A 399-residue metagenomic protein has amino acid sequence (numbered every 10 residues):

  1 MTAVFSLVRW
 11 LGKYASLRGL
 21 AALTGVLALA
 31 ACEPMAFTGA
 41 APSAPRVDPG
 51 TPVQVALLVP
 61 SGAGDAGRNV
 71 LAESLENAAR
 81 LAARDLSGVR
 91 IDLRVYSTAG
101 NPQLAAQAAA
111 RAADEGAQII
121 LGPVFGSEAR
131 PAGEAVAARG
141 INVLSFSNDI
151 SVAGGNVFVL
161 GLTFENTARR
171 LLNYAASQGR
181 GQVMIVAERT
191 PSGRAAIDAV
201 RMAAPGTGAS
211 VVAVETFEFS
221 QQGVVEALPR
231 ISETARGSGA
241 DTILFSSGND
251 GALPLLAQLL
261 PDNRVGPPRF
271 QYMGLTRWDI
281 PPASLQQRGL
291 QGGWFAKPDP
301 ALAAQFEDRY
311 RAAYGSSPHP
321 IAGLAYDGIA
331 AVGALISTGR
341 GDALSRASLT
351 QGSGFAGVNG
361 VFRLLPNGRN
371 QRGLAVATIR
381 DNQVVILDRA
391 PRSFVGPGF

Functional and structural regions predicted by a protein language model:
A28-A31: C-terminal motif of bacterial Sec signal peptides marking the signal peptidase cleavage site
E33-A36: Bacterial signal peptide processing site
G39-A78, Y96, I321: Extracytoplasmic "Venus flytrap"
L86-G100, G154-F158, P205-V225: Short beta-strand elements in bilobed, periplasmic/extracellular small-molecule ligand-binding domains
V95, P102-Q118, E226-S238: Short, well-structured alpha-helical segments in soluble
Q118-E215, Q271-Q286: Extracytoplasmic ligand/sensor domains, especially the bilobed periplasmic-binding protein
V136, Q182, A195-F295, P397-G398: Extracellular/periplasmic bilobed ligand-binding domains
Y314-I329, G333-D388, G398-F399: Segments of small-molecule ligand-sensing domains
